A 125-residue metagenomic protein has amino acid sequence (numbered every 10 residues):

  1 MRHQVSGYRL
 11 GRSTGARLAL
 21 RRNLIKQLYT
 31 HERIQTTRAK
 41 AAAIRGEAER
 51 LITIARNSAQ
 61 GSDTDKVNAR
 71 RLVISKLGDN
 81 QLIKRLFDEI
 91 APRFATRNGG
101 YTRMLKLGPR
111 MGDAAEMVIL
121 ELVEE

Functional and structural regions predicted by a protein language model:
R2-R12, A16-A19, N23-E125: Structured, basic alpha/beta domains of bacterial-type, RNA-associated proteins
